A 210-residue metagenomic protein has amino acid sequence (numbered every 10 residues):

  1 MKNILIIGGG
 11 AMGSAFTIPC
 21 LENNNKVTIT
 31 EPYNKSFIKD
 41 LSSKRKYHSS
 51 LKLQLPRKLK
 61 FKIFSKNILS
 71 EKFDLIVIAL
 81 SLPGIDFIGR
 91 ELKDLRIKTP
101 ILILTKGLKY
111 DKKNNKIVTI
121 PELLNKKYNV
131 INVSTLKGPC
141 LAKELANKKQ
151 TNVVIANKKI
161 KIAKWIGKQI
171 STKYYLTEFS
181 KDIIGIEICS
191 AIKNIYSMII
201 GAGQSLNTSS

Functional and structural regions predicted by a protein language model:
M1-L55, L59-K62, D111, P121: NAD(P)+-binding Rossmann beta1-loop-alpha1 motif at the extreme N-terminus of oxidoreductases
I4, N25-V27, T99, I131-V133 (+1 more regions): Hydrophobic anchor at the start of a short beta-strand that flanks the dinucleotide cofactor-binding loop
I38-D40, D111-N114, W165, S190: Short, charged, surface-exposed secondary-structure boundary motifs
L55, F61-K148, I166: Rossmann-like NAD(P)(H) cofactor-binding subdomain of soluble oxidoreductases
K126-N132, Q150-S210: Internal alpha-helical scaffold of NAD(P)-dependent oxidoreductase catalytic cores
